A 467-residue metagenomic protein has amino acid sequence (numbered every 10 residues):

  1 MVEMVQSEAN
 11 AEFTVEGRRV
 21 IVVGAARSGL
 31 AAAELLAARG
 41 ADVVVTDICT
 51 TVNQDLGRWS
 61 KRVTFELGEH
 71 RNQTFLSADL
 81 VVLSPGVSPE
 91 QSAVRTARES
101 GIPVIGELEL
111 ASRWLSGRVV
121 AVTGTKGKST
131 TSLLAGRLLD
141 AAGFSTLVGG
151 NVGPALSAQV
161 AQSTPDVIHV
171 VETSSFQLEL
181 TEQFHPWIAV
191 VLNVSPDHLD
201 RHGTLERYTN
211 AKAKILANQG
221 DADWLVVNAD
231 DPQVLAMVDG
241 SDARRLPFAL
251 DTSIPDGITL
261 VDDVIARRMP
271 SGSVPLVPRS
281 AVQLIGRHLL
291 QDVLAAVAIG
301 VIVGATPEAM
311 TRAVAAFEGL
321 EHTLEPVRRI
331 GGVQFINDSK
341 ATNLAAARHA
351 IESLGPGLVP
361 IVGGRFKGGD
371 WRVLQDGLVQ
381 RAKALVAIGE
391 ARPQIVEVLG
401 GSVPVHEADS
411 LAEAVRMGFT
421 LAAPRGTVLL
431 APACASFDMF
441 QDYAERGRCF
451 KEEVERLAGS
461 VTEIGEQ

Functional and structural regions predicted by a protein language model:
M1-G106, L110, S460, E466-Q467: N-terminal leader/targeting and accessory segments in enzymes
Q6-V20, A31-R39, V277-A382, E397-G400: Nucleotide phosphate-binding/pyrophosphate-handling subdomain across enzymes that bind or process nucleotide phosphates
A26, C49-T51, V152, D230-D231 (+2 more regions): Residues in the short beta-alpha loop(s) of Rossmann-like NAD(P)-binding domains
L36, V81, V122, N151 (+11 more regions): Residue-level signal for inorganic ion chemistry
A37-A38, G57, Q73-L76, P85-A229 (+3 more regions): Phosphate-binding loop of NTP-binding sites
D42-I48, L225-A229, I361-V362, R381-E390: Short internal beta-strands
V44-C49, E66-E69, I105-E109, G149 (+4 more regions): Beta-strand->loop->alpha-helix junctions that form or flank phosphate-binding loops in nucleotide-handling enzymes
L56-T64, R372-G426, T462-Q467: C-terminal helical cap/extension that packs against the catalytic core of soluble nucleotide-cofactor enzymes
